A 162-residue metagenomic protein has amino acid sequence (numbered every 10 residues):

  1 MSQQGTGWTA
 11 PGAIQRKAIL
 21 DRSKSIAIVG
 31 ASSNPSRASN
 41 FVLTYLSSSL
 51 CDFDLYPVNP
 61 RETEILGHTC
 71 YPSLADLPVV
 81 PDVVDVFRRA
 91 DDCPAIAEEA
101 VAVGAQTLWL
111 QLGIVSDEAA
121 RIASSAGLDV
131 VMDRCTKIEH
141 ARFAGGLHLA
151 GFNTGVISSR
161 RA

Functional and structural regions predicted by a protein language model:
M1-N59, L66: Hydrophobic, well-ordered beta-alpha structural blocks that scaffold small-molecule cofactor pockets
G7-G12, I65-P94: Glycine-rich, highly charged phosphate/nucleotide-binding loops
L50-F53, V103-Q106, A126-L128: A short helix->loop->beta-strand "cap" motif at the edges of active sites that frequently abuts
I65-G67, P81-D82, E118-R121, E139-G145: Short, charged, surface-exposed secondary-structure boundary motifs
P81-V115: Mid-chain, well-packed structural core segment of small domains
L112-E139: Rossmann-fold NAD(P)-binding glycine/threonine-rich loop
E139-A162: A charged, well-structured terminal subsegment
